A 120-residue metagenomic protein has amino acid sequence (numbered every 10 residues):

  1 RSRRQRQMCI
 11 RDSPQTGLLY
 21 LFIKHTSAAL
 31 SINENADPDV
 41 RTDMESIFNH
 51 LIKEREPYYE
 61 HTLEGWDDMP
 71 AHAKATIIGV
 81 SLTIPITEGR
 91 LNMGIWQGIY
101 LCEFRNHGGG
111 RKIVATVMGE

Functional and structural regions predicted by a protein language model:
R1-I10: Single conserved hydrophobic/aromatic residue that forms the stacking wall/gate of nucleotide- or nucleobase-binding
S13-T16, N49-L51: Terminal, compositionally biased segments used for targeting/anchoring and flexible tails
Y20-S31: Short, charge-patterned binding micro-sites
F22-K24, T87, C102, T116: Short beta-strand segments
A29-R41: Glycine-rich loop at the start of a catalytic domain that most often binds anionic cofactors/ligands
T42, F48-G94: Mid-chain, well-packed structural core segment of small domains
G94-E103, G108-E120: C-terminal binding/interaction regions
